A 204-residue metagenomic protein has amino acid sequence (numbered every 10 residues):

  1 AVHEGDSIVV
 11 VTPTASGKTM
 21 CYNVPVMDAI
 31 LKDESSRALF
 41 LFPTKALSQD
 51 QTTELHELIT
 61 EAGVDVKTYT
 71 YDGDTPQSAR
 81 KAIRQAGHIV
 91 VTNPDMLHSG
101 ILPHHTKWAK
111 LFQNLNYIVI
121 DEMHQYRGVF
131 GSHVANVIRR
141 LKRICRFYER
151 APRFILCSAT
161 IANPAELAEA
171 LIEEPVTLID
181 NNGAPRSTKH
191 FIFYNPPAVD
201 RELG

Functional and structural regions predicted by a protein language model:
V2-S7, T19-E34, R139-K142: Walker A/P-loop NTP-binding motif
V11-S16, E122-F130, I138-L167: Conserved helicase ATPase motor motifs in RecA-like P-loop NTPase domains
M27-D50, R146-R150: Conserved SF1/SF2 helicase motif Ia
L31, G73-N116: Conserved helix/coil segment N-terminal to the catalytic DExD/H
L47-D72, A170-V176: Conserved helix-turn-beta segment of the N-terminal RecA-like "Helicase ATP-binding" lobe in SF1/SF2 helicases
Q51-T52, G100-H105, E122-V137: Conserved ATPase-coupling elements of RecA-like P-loop NTPase cores
P94, D121-E122: Walker B catalytic acidic pair
R153-C157, I161, A165-G204: Conserved interdomain linker/interface between the two RecA-like ATPase lobes of SF2 helicase motors
